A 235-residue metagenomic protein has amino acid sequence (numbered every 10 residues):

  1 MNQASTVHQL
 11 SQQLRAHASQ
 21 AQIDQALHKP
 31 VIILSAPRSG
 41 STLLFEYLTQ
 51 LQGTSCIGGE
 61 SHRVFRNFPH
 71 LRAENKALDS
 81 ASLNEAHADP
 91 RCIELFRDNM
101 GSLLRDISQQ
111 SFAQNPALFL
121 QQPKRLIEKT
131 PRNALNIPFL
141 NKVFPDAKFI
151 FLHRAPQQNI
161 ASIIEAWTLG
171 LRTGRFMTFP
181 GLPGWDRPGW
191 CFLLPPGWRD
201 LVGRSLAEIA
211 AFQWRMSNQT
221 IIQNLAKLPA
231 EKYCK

Functional and structural regions predicted by a protein language model:
M1-S111, G170, W185: PAPS-dependent sulfotransferase catalytic core
P69-L71, L120-K235: PAPS-dependent sulfotransferase catalytic domain
Q114-A117: Short N-terminal edge-element motif at the start of the domain
